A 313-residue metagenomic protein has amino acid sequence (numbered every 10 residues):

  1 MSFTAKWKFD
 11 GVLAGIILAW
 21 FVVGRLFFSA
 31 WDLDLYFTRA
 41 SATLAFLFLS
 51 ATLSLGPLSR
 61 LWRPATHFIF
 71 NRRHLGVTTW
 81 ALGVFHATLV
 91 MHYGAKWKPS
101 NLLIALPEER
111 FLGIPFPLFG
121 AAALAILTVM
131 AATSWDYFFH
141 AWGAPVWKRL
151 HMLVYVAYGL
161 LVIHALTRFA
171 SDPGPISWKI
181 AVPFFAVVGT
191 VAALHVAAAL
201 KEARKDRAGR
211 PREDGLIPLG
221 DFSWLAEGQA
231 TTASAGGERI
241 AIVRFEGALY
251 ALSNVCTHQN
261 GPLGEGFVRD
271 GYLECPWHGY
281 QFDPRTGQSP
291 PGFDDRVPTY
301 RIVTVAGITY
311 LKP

Functional and structural regions predicted by a protein language model:
M1-R212: Membrane-embedded alpha-helical bundles that constitute the cytochrome b-like, heme-associated redox core of multi-pass
T52, I126, V187, I217 (+3 more regions): A broad, low-specificity signal marking well-ordered, structured residues that form hydrophobic/aromatic
L55, S59, V129, L216 (+3 more regions): Short N-terminal micro-motifs specific to bacterial/archaeal maturation and metal-cluster initiation sites
G209-G228: Membrane-cytosol interface motif
W224-P313: Rieske [2Fe-2S] iron-sulfur-binding domain
